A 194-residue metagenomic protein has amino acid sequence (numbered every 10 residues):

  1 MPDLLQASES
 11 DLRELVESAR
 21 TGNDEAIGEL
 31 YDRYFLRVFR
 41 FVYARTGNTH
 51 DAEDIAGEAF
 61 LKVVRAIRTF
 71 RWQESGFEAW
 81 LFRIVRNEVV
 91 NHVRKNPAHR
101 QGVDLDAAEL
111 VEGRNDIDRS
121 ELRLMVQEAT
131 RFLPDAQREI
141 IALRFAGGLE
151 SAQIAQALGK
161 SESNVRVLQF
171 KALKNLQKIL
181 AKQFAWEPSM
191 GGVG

Functional and structural regions predicted by a protein language model:
P2-Q6, S18-E29, F39-E58, E162 (+2 more regions): Short, charged helix-capping/linker segments at alpha-helix termini
L5-L12, N91, A98-R123, E150: Internal acidic/polar
R20-T21, A44-G47, E58-S75, K95-P97: Sigma70-family region 2
R33-L36, A44-G47, A142-L149: Short helix-capping/turn signature of helix-turn-helix
D54-L61, S75-N87: Structural recognition of an alpha-helix C-terminal capping motif at a helix-to-coil junction
A59, I84, I140-I141, I154-A155 (+1 more regions): Hydrophobic positions on the alpha-helical face of helix-turn-helix-like DNA-binding modules
R65-W72, F82-V103, R119, K182: Arg/Lys-rich amphipathic alpha helix in sigma70-family domain 2
V90, Q137, A146, A152 (+1 more regions): DNA-recognition helix of helix-turn-helix
